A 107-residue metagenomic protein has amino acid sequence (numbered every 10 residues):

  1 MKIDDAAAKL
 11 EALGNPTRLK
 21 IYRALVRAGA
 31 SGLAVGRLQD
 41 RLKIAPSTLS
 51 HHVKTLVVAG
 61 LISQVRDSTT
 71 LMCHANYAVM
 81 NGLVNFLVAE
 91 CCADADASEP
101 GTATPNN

Functional and structural regions predicted by a protein language model:
M1-D5, R23-R27, Y77-N107: Amphipathic alpha-helical dimerization/coiled-coil segments that flank or bridge DNA-binding/regulatory modules
D4, A8-A45, R66-V79: N-terminal helix-turn-helix DNA-binding core of bacterial DNA-binding proteins
P16, S47, G101-A103: Intrinsically disordered/low-complexity terminal segments and short unstructured peptides
D40, V57-V58: Alpha-helical residues within the helix-turn-helix
V53-K54: Short, hydrophobic-biased segments on the C-terminal half of alpha helices that form "recognition helices"
V58-A59, D67: Mid-chain, well-packed structural core segment of small domains
